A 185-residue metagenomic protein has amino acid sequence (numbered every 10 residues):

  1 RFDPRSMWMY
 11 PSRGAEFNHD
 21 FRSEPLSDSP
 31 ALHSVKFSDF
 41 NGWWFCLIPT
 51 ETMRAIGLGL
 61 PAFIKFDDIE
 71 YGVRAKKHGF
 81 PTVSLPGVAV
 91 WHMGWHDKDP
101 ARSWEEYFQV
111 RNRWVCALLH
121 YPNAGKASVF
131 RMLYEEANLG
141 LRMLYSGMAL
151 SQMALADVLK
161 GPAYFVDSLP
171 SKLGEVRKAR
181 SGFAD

Functional and structural regions predicted by a protein language model:
R1, E24-L26, R111-V115: Extended accessory and catalytic-adjacent subdomains in large enzymes
R1-A15: Conserved donor NDP-sugar-binding/catalytic core segment of glycosyltransferases
E16-F45: A recurrent flexible, glycine/aromatic-enriched loop bordering the glycosyltransferase active site that acts as
N41-F45, T50, R54-V73, G79-A89: Donor nucleotide-sugar recognition loop
G59-F63, P100-E105: Short, contiguous acidic/charged loop-to-helix segments that flank catalytic cores in large enzymes
L85-A101: Active-site donor/metal-binding and catalytic loop motifs of nucleotide-sugar-dependent glycosylation enzymes
R111-D185: Terminal low-complexity segments of carbohydrate-biosynthetic enzymes
